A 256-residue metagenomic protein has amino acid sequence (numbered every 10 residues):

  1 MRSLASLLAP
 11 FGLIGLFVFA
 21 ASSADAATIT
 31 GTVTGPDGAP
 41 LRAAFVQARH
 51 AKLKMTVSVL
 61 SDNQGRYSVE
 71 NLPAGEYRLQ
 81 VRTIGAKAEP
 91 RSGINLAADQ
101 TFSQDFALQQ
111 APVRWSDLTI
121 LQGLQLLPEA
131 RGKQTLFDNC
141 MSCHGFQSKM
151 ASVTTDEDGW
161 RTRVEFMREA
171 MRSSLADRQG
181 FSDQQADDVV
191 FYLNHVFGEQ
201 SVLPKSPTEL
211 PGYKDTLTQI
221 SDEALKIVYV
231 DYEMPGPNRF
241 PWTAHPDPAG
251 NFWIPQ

Functional and structural regions predicted by a protein language model:
T30-L41: Structural motif
A51-K54, E76, Q80-S92: A short, solvent-exposed loop/turn motif at the edges and junctions of modular extracellular/periplasmic domains
A51-R66: Short, acidic Ser/Thr/Gly-rich low-complexity loop/linker segments typical of extracellular and cell-surface proteins
N95-L118: Extracellular beta-sheet/turn segments enriched in Thr/Pro/Gly and aliphatic residues
L136-Q147, V189: The canonical Cys-X-X-Cys-His
D215-R239: A short helix->beta-strand "capping" segment at the edge of beta-propeller domains
P237-A249: Beta-rich, blade/repeat-based domains predominating in secreted/periplasmic proteins but also intracellular
N251-I254: Conserved beta-propeller blade signature
